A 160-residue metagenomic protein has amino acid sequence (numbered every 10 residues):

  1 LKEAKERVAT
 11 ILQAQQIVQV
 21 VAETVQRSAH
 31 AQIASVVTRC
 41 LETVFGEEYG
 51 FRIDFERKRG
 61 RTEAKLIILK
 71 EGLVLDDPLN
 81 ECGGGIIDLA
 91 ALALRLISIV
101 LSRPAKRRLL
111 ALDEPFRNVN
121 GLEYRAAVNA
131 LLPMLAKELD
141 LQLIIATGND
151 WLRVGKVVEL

Functional and structural regions predicted by a protein language model:
L1-G50, F55: Charged, surface-exposed helical/loop "interaction arms" that form contiguous linear patches used for dimerization
I53-R57, I68-G72, L94: Flexible glycine-/small-residue-rich
R59-A64: A short, glycine/Asx- and small/polar-enriched loop/turn that sits immediately N-terminal to a beta-strand
D76-E81: Short pre-catalytic strand/loop immediately N-terminal to key active-site residues, enriched for Gly-Thr
G84-L109: GG-anchored amphipathic helix commonly corresponding to the ABC/SMC/Rad50 NBD signature/C-loop
D113-P115: Walker B catalytic acidic pair
R117-V119: ABC ATPase nucleotide-binding domain "signature" loop
R125-L160: C-terminal lobe/lid and adjacent interdomain/linker elements of RecA-like ASCE P-loop ATPase modules
